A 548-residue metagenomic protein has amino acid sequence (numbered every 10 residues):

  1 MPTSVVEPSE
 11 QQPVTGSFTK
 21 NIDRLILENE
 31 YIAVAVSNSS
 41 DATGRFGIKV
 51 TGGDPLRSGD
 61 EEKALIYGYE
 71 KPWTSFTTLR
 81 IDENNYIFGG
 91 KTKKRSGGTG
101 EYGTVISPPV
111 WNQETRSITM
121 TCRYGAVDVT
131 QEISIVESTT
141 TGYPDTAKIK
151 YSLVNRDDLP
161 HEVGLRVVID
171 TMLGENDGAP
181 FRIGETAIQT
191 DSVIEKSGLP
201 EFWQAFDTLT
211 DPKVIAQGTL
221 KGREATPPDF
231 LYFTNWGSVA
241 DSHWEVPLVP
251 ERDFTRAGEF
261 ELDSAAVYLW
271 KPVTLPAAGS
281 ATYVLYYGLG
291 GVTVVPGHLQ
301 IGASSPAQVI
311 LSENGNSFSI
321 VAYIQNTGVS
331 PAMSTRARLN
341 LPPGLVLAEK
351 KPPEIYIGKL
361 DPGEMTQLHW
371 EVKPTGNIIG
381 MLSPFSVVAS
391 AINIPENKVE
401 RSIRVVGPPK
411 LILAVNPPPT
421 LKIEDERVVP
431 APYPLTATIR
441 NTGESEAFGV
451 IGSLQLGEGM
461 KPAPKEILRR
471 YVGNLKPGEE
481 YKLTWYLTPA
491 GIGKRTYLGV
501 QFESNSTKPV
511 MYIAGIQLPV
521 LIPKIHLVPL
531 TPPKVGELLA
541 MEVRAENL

Functional and structural regions predicted by a protein language model:
P2-P108, S117-T121, T140-G142, V163-R166 (+5 more regions): Beta-strand-rich N-terminal accessory domains
M120-Y143, G291-E313, I403-V428, I513-V535: Low-complexity, acidic Ser/Thr/Pro/Gly-rich terminal tails and inter-domain linkers that flank the onset of structured
R123-N176: Acidic, contiguous internal or C-terminal segments within carbohydrate-active enzymes that form a structured patch used
P144-R156, N314-S330, V429-S445, G536-L548: Short beta-strand elements of extracellular/lumenal beta-sandwich folds
D158-V163, S330-S334, L382, E444-G449 (+1 more regions): Short acidic/proline- and small/hydrophobic-mixed sequence motifs that coincide with surface turns and coil-to-beta
E259-V267, P343-E354, E458-R469: Short beta-strand and strand-turn-strand segments in soluble, beta-rich domains
V273-L289, D361-E371, P477-Y486: Short Pro-Gly-centered flexible turn/kink motifs
G288-Y323, P374-G407, P489-L521: Terminal connector regions
